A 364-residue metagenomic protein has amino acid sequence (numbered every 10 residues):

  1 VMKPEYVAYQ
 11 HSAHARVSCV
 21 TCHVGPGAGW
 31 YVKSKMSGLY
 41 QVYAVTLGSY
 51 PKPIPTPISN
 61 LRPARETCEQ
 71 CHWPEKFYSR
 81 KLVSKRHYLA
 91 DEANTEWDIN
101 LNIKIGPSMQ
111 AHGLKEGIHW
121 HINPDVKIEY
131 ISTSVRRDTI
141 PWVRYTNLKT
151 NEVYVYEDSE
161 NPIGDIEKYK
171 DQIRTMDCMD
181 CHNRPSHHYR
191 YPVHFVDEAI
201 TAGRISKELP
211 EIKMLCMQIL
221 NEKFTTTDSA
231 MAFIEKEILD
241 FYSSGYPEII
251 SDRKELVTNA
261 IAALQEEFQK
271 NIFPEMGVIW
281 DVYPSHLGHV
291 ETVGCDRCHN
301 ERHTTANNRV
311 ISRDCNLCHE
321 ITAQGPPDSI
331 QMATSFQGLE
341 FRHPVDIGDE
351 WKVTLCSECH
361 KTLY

Functional and structural regions predicted by a protein language model:
V1-P63, K81-D171, F195-R204, C216-M217 (+3 more regions): Sequence context of c-type cytochrome heme-c attachment sites
C19, C68-C71, C178, C295 (+2 more regions): Short cysteine-rich clusters marking metal-coordination/redox-active sites
N60-R65, H72-E75: Polar, glycine-rich mid-to-C-terminal structural blocks that act as macromolecule-binding/assembly scaffolds
K170-I250: Mixed-charge (acidic/basic) macromolecular-recognition segments
W351-H360: Extended, compositionally biased alpha-helical segments that mediate assembly or anchoring
